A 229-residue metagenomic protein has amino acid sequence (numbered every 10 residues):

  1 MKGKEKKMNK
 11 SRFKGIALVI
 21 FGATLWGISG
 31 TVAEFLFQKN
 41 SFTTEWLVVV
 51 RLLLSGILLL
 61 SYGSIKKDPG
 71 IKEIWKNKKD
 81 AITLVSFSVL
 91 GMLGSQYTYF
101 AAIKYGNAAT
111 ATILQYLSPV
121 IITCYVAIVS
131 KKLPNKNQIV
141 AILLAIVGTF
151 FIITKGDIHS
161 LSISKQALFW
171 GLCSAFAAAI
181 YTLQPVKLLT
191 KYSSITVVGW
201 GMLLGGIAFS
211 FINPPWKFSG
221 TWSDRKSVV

Functional and structural regions predicted by a protein language model:
K2-V50, S160-K187, A208-F211: Glycine-/small-residue-enriched transmembrane alpha-helix faces in small-molecule transporters and effluxers
I16-I20, N77-L84, P134-I146, A167-L168 (+1 more regions): Cytoplasmic-side transmembrane-helix entry/capping segments in multi-pass membrane proteins
G27, T31, L53, L60 (+5 more regions): Hydrophobic/small/kink-forming positions within alpha-helical transmembrane segments of polytopic membrane proteins
T31-F42, G70-I74, A101-K104, I153-Q166 (+1 more regions): Membrane-interface helix termini and inter-helical loops of multi-pass transporters
W46-I57, Q96-L133, S174: Specific alpha-helical transmembrane segments that line the substrate/conduction pathway and gating interfaces
L59, Y125, P134-G156, L203 (+1 more regions): Hydrophobic transmembrane alpha-helices of multi-pass small-molecule transport proteins
K66-A109, F151, T221, S227-V229: Specific transmembrane alpha-helical segments of multi-pass solute transporters/efflux pumps, especially DMT/EamA
Q115, K131-F151, L161-L168, S223: Loop-to-transmembrane alpha-helix entry segments
